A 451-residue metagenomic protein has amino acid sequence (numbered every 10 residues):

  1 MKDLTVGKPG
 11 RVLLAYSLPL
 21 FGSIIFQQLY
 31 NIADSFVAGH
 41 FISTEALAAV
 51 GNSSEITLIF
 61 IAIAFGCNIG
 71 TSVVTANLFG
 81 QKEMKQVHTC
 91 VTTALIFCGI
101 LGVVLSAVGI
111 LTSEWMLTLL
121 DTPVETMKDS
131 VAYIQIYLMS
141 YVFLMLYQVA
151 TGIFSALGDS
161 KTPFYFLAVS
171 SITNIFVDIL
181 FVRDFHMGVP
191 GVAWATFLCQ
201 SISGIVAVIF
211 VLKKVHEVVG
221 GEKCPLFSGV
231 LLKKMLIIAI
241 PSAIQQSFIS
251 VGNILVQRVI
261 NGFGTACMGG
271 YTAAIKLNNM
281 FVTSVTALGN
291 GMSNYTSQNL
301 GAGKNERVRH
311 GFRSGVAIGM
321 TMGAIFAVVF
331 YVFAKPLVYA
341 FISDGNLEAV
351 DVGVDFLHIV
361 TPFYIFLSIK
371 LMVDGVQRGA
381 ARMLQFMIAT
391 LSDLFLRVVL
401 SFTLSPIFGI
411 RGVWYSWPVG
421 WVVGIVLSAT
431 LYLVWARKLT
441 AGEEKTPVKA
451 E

Functional and structural regions predicted by a protein language model:
M1-S17, T75-S140, D184-I240, T296-P362 (+1 more regions): Short alpha-helical transmembrane segments in multi-pass integral membrane proteins
L4-F41, E55-G70, V74, G99-S106 (+6 more regions): N-terminal transmembrane alpha-helices
A15-D34, I136, Y147, S170 (+5 more regions): Transmembrane helical elements of multi-pass membrane transporters/channels
L29-L47, L117-V124, L180-M187, S247-K276 (+5 more regions): Helix-terminus/linker motif at the lipid-water interface of multi-pass membrane proteins
A38-L58, V124-D129, V189-P190, L231-I238 (+4 more regions): Interfacial/gating helices of multi-pass transporter permease domains
L47-A107, L144-P163, G270-A334, L367-A389: Small-residue-rich hydrophobic transmembrane alpha-helices
I59, N174-D178, S203-V208, M280-T283 (+3 more regions): Hydrophobic transmembrane alpha-helices of multi-pass small-molecule transporters
N68, Y137-S155, P163-S171, V192-I205 (+4 more regions): Short runs within selected transmembrane alpha-helices of multi-pass transporters and secretion channels
